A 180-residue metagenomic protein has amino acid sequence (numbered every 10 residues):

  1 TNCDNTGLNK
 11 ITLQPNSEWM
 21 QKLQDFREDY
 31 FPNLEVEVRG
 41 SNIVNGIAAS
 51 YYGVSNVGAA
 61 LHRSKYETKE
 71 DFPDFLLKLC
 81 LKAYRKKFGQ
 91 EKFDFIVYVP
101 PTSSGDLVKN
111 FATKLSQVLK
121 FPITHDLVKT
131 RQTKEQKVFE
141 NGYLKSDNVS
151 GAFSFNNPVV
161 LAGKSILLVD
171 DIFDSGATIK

Functional and structural regions predicted by a protein language model:
N2-F93, K129-A162: Active-site-facing substrate-recognition patch
R85, P101-S104: Upstream accessory/linker segments immediately N-terminal to the RecA-like ATPase cores of bacterial MutS and a subset
E91-T102: Short glycine-rich phosphate-binding loop at a beta-alpha junction
F95, S165-L167: Structural motif
V97, L115, K145: Conserved hydrophobic/aromatic pocket- or pore-lining residues that grip, position, or stack substrates in active sites
L115-Q136: Histidine/lysine/aspartate-rich catalytic loop segments that bind and position anionic ligands
L168-K180: A phosphate-binding catalytic loop at a beta-strand-loop-alpha-helix junction that coordinates phosphoryl groups
